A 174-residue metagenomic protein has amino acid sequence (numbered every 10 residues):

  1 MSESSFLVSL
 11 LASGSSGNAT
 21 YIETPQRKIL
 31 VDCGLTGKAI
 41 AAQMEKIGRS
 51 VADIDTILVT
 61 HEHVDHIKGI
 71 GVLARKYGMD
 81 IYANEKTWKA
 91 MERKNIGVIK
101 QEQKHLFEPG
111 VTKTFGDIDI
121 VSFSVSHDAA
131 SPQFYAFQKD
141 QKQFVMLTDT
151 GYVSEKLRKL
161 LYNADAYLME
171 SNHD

Functional and structural regions predicted by a protein language model:
M1-I47, Q133-D149: Conserved beta-strand hairpin/beta-sheet module of binuclear metal-dependent hydrolase folds, prominently
S9-A19, T56-I70, A74-R75, W88-E92 (+1 more regions): Structured catalytic core of nucleotide-sugar glycosyltransferases
V31-G34, I54-E62, Y82-E85, V145-D149 (+1 more regions): Active-site neighborhood of phospho(di)ester-bond hydrolases with catalytic His/Asp-centered motifs
K38-A83: Active-site metal-binding motif and surrounding structural segment of the metallo-beta-lactamase
M44-G48, K113-D117, L157-L160: Short amphipathic alpha-helix with an adjacent loop that forms part of the alpha/beta core around
I54, Q101, A164-D165: Short, well-ordered alpha-helix to beta-strand connector turns
E85-F134, Q138-Q141: Metallo-beta-lactamase
D119-D174: Active-site-proximal loop/helix segment associated with metal-binding centers of metalloenzymes
